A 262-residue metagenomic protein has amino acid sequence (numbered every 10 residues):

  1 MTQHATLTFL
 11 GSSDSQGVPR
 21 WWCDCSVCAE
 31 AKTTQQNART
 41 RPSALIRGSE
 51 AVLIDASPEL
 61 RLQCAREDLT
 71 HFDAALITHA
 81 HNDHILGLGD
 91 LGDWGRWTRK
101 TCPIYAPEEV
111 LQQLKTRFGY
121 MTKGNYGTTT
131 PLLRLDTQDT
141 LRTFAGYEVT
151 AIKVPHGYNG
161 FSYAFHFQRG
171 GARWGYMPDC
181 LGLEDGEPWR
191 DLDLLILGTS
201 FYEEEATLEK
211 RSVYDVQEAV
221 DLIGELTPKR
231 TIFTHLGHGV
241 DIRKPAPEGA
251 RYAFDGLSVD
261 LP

Functional and structural regions predicted by a protein language model:
M1-E67, R134-D185, D255-P262: Core dinuclear metal-dependent hydrolase active-site scaffold
S13, E108-V110, L236-G237: Residues in the short beta-alpha loop(s) of Rossmann-like NAD(P)-binding domains
W22-C25, E67-L69, G89-D93, F118-Y120 (+4 more regions): Short, glycine/charged-enriched secondary-structure capping and boundary segments
S49-A51, A56-A106, L192: Active-site metal-binding motif and surrounding structural segment of the metallo-beta-lactamase
L53-S57, D73-H81, A106-P107, W174-C180 (+3 more regions): Active-site neighborhood of phospho(di)ester-bond hydrolases with catalytic His/Asp-centered motifs
T70, P131, Y147, P188-R190 (+1 more regions): Structured loop/turn residues at beta-strand edges in well-structured enzyme cores
T98-C102, V110-L135: Active-site neighborhood of divalent metal-dependent phosphoester bond hydrolases
L181-P262: Cap/insert and terminal regions of metallo-dependent hydrolase folds
